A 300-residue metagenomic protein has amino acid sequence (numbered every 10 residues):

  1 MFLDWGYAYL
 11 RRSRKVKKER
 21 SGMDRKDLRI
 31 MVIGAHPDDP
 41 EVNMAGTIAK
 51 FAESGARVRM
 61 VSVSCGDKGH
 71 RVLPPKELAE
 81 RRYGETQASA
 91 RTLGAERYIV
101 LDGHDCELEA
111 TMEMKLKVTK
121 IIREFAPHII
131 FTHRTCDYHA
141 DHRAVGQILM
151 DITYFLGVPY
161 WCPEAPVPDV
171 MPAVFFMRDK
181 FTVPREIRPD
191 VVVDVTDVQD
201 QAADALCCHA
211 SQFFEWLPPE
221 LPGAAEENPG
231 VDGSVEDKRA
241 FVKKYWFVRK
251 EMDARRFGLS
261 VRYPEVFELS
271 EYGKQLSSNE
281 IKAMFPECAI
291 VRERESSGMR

Functional and structural regions predicted by a protein language model:
F2-F125, F155, E287: Active-site rim/loop-helix segments in enzyme catalytic domains that contact anionic ligands
F2-L3, L10-R11, K17-L28, C162-P163 (+3 more regions): C-terminal accessory domains and tails appended to enzymatic cores
A56, G157-V158, S211-F214: Generic structural signal for secondary-structure transition and capping sites
R59, T92, E96-D179, I187: Internal alpha/beta domain cores that form substrate/cofactor-binding pockets in large enzymes and binding proteins
C65-D67, D105-E107, F181, Q199 (+1 more regions): Residue-level detector of flexible, active-site-proximal loop/helix-junction positions within diverse enzyme catalytic
H70-L73, R185-P189: Short acidic, glycine/proline-rich loop/turn micro-motifs
G84-A88, Q147, D151, D200 (+1 more regions): Residues on a specific face of well-ordered alpha-helices
